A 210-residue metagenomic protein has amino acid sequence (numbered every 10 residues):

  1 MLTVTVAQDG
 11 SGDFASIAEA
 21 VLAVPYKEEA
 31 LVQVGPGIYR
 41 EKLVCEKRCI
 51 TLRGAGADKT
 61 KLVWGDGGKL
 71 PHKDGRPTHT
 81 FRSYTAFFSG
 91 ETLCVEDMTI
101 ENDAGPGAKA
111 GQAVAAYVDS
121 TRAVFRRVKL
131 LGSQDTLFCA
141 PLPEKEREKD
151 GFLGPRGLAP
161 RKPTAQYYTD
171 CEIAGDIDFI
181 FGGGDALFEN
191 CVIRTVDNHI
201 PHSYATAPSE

Functional and structural regions predicted by a protein language model:
L2-E210: Sequence-level preference for short, compositionally simple segments enriched in small aliphatic or small polar residues
